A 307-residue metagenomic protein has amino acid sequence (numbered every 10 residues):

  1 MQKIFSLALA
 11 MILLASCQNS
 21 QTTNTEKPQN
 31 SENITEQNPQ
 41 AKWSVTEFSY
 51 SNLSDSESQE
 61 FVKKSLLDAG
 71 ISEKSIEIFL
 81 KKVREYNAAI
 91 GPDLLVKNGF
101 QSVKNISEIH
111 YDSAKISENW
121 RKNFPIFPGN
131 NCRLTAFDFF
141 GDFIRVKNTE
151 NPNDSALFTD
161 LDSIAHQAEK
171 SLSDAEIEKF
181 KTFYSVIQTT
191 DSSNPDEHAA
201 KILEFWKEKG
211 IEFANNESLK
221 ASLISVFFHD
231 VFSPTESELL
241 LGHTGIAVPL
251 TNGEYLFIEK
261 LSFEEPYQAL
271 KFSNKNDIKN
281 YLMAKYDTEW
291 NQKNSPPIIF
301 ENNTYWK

Functional and structural regions predicted by a protein language model:
Q2-A10: Sec-dependent signal peptide recognition, specifically the positively charged N-region followed immediately by
L13-S16: C-terminal motif of bacterial Sec signal peptides marking the signal peptidase cleavage site
Q18-S20: Bacterial signal peptide processing site
N24: Function-determining sites in protein domains
P28-A88: N-terminal mature-domain "stem" immediately C-terminal to a signal peptide or N-terminal signal-anchor/transmembrane
F61-D230, E238-G242, P249-S262: Acidic/His-rich structured neighborhood in mature extracellular/periplasmic domains
Y255-E264, F272-K307: Low-complexity, Gly/Ser/Thr/Pro-rich intrinsically disordered linker/tail segments
